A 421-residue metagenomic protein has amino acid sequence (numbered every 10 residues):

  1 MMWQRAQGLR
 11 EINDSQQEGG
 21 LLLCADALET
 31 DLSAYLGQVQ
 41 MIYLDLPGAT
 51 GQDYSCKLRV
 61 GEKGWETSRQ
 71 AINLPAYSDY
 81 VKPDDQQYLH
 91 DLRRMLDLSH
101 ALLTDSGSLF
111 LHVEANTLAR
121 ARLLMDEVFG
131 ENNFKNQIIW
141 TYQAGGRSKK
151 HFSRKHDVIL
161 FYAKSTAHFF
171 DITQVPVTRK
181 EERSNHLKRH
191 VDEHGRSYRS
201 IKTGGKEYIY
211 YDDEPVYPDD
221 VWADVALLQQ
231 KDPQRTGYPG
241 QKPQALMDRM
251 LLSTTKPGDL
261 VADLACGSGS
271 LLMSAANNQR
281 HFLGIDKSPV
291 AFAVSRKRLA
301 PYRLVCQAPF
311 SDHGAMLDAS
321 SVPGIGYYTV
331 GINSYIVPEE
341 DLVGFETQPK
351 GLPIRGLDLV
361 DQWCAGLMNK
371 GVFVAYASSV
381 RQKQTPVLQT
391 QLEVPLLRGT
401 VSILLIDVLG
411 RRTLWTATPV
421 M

Functional and structural regions predicted by a protein language model:
M1-R10, G19, L28, L36-Q40 (+7 more regions): Accessory, often C-terminal, charged low-complexity segments
D31, G37-S108, I172-I201, N277: SAM-dependent methyltransferase catalytic-core segment centered on the flexible catalytic loop and adjoining short
I72-K82, V225-T236: Short glycine/proline-rich turn/loop motifs
F110-L111, L264, G284: Conserved SAM-binding loop
D232-L246: Conserved SAM-binding loop and adjacent beta-strand
G258-A265: Conserved class I S-adenosyl-L-methionine
G269-M273: Glycine-rich SAM-binding Motif I of class I
